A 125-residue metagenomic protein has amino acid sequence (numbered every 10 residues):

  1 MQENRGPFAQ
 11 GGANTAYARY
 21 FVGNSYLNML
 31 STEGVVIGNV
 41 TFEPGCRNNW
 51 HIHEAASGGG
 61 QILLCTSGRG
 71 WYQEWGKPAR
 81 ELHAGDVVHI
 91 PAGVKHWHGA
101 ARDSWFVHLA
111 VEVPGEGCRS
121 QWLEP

Functional and structural regions predicted by a protein language model:
M1-G38, N49, R119-P125: A short, N-terminal "cap"/entry segment at the start of jelly-roll beta-barrel domains of the cupin/DSBH fold
L27-M29, I37-T41, I62, A79 (+2 more regions): Conserved hydrophobic/aromatic beta-strand scaffold that supports enzyme active sites
E33-V35, E43-N48, S67-G70, E116-C118: Short, charged/polar surface micro-motifs in flexible loops or helix N-caps
N39, I52, T66, E74-G76 (+2 more regions): Residue-level recognition of conserved beta-strand positions in structured domain cores
E43-R47, G85, G93: Tight coil/turn sites that cap or link beta-strands
R47-W50, S57-A84: A short beta-strand-loop-beta hairpin characteristic of the jelly-roll/cupin
N48-S57, V94-A100: Histidine-centered catalytic micro-motifs
P78-A79, H83-A84, A92-R119: Ligand-binding loop in jelly-roll beta-barrel domains
